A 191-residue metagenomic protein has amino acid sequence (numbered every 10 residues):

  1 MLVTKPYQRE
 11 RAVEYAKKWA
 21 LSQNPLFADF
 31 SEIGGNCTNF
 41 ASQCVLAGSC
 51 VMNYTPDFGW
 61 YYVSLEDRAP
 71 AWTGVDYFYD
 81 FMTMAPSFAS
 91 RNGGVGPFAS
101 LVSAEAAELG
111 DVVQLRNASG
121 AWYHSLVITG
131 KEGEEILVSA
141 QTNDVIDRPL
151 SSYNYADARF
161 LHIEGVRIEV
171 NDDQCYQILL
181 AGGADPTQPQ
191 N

Functional and structural regions predicted by a protein language model:
M1-D76: N-terminal capping segments
Y54-D57, S125, L150: Short, solvent-exposed loop/turn and secondary-structure capping segments
Y62-V138: ...with weaker cross-activation on analogous glycine-rich loops/strands in unrelated enzymes
L137-T142, L150-N191: Low-complexity, Gly/Ser/Thr/Pro-rich intrinsically disordered linker/tail segments
